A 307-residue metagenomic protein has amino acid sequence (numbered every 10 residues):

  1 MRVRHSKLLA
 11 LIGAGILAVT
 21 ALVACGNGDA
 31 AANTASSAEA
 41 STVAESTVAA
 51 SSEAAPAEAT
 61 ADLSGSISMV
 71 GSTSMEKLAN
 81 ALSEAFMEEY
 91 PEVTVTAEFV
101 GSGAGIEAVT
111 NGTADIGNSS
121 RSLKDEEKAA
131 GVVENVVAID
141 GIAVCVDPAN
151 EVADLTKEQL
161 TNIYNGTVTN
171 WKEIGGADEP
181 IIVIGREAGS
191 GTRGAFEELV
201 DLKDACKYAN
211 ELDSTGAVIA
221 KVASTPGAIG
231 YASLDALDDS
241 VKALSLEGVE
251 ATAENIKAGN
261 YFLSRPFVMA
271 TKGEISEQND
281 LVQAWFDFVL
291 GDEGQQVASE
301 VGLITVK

Functional and structural regions predicted by a protein language model:
M1-I12: Bacterial Sec-dependent N-terminal signal peptides
V3, G26-A35, E39-K307: Exported/periplasmic ABC-transporter solute-binding proteins
G13-A18: Hydrophobic helical h-region of N-terminal Sec-dependent signal peptides in bacterial secretory/periplasmic proteins
T20-A24: C-terminal motif of bacterial Sec signal peptides marking the signal peptidase cleavage site
